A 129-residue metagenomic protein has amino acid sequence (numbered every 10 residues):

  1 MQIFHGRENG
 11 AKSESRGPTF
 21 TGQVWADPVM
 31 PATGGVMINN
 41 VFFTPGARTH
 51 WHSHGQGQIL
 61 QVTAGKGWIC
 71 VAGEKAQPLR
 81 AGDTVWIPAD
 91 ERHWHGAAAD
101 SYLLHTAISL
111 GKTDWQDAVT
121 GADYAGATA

Functional and structural regions predicted by a protein language model:
M1-V36, W115-A129: A short, N-terminal "cap"/entry segment at the start of jelly-roll beta-barrel domains of the cupin/DSBH fold
P31, S53, Q61, L79-A81 (+1 more regions): Conserved strand-loop elements at the edges of beta-sheets that form or border functional pockets
N39-H54, A89: Conserved short histidine dyad/triad with adjacent acidic residue
T49-W51, I69-C70, R92-A99: Short beta-strand His + acidic residue motifs that chelate non-heme Fe in jelly-roll/DSBH and cupin folds
G55-G67, A72-G73: Glycine- and acidic-residue-biased ligand/ion/polar-headgroup-sensing regions
I59, W86, D100-A118: A short hydrophobic beta-strand segment most commonly corresponding to one strand of the jelly-roll/cupin
G73-A89: Short acidic-glycine-tyrosine-enriched beta hairpin
